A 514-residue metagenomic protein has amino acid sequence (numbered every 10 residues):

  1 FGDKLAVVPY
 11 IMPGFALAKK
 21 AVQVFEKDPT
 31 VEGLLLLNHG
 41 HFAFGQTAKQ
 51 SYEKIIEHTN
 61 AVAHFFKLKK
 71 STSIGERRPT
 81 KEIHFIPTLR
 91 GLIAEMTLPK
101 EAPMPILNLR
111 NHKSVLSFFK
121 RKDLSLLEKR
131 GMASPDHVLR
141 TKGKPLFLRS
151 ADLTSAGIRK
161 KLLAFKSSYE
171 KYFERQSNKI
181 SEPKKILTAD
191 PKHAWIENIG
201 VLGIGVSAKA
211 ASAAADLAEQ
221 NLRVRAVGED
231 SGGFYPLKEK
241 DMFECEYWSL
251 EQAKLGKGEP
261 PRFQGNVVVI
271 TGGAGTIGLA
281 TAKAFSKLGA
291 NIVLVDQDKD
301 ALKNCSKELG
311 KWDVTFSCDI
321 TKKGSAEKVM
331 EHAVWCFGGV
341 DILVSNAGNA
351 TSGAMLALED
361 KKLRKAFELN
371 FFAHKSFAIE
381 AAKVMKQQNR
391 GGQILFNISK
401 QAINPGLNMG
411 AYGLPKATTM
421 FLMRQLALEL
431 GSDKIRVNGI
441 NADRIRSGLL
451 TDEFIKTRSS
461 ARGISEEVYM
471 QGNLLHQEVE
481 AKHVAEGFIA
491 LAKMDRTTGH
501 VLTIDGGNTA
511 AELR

Functional and structural regions predicted by a protein language model:
F1-V268, A280: Glycine-rich flexible loops
F337, Q477-I504, T509: C-terminal substrate-recognition "lid" of short-chain dehydrogenase/reductases
V344, G431, R436, R496-H500: Short, small/polar-rich loop/turn modules that mediate ligand/substrate recognition or access, typified
A354-M355, E359-F367: Substrate-binding pocket helix/loop in short-chain dehydrogenase/reductase
A378, P415, M423: Active-site helix of classical SDR
K383, L428-S432: Alpha-helical segment proximal to the catalytic Tyr-Lys
S399: Residue(s) in the substrate-gating loop at a strand-loop-helix junction that position the organic substrate next
